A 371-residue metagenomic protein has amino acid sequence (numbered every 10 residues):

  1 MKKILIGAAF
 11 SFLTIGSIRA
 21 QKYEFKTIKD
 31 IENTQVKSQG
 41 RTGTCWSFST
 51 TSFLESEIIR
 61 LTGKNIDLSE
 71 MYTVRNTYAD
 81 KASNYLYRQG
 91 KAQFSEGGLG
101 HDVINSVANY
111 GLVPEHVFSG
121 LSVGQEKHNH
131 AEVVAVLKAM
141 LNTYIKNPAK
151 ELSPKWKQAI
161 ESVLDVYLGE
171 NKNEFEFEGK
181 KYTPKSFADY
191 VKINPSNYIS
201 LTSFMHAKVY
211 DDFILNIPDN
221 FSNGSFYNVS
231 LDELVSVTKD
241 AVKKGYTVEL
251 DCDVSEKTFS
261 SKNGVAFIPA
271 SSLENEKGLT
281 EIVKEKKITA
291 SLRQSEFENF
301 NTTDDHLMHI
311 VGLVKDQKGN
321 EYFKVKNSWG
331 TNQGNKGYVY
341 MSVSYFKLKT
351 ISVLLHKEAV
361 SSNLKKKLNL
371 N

Functional and structural regions predicted by a protein language model:
M1-Y23: Bacterial Sec-dependent N-terminal signal peptides
Q21-I31: N-terminal regions that are enriched for targeting/export leaders and immediately downstream pro/stem segments
Y23, Q158-N371: Active-site signature of cysteine proteases
I31-G43, Y87-S95, F221-N228, V237-T238 (+1 more regions): Second-shell loop/turn segments in exported
R41, W46-T50, L54, L99-A108 (+2 more regions): Stable alpha-helical elements in mature extracytoplasmic
S47, Y72-R75, V103-N105, P114-V117 (+4 more regions): Structural recognition of the beta-strand scaffold that forms the well-ordered cores of secreted hydrolase catalytic
E57-M71, P114-V123, L250-C252: Surface-exposed patches in mature extracellular/periplasmic domains of secreted proteins
M71-G179: Papain-like cysteine protease catalytic cores
